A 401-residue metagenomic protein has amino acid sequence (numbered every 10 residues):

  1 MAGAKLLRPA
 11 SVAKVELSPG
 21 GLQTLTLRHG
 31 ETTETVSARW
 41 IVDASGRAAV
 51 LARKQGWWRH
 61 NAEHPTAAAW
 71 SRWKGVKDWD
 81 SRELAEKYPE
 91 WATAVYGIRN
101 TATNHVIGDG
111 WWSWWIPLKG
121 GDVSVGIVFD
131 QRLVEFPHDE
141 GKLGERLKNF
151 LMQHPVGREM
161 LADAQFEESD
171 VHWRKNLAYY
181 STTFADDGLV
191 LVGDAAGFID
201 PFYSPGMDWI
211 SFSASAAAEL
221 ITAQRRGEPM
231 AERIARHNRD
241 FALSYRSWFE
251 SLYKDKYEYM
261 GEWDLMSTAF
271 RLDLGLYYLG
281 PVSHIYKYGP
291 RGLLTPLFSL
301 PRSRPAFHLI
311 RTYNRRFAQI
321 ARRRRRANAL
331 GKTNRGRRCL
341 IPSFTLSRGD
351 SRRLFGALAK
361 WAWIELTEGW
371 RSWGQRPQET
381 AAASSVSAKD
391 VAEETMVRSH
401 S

Functional and structural regions predicted by a protein language model:
A2-G157: Predominantly flavin-linked oxidoreductase catalytic cores and closely associated redox partners
V36-S37, I41, E90-T101, G188-F198 (+2 more regions): Short, surface-exposed, charge-dense and proline/glycine-enriched linear segments
T66, R72, I107, F166 (+2 more regions): Intrinsically disordered, low-complexity regions enriched in Ser/Pro/Gly/Gln/His and often acidic
A67-A68, K77-D78, L177, W263-S267: Alpha-helix boundary/capping detector
E86-A92, L161-D163, W173-R174, R236-N238 (+2 more regions): A general structural signal for short secondary-structure boundary/capping elements
D109-S113, P117, Q131-L220, Q224-Y253: FAD/FMN-dependent oxidoreductases across multiple families
L220-M396, H400: C-terminal helical "tail/cap" subdomain of flavin- and related membrane-associated enzymes
